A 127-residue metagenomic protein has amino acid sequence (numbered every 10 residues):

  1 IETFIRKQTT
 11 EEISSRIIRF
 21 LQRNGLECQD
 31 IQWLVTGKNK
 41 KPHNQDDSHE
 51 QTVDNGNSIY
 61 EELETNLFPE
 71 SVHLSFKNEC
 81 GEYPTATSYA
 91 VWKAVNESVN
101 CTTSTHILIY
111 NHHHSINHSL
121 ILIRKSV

Functional and structural regions predicted by a protein language model:
I1-W33, S115, L122-V127: Condensing-enzyme catalytic core mediating Claisen C-C bond formation in acyl metabolism
Q8-R16, Q29, D54-S58, E82 (+1 more regions): Conserved active-site and cofactor/substrate-binding residues in soluble primary-metabolism enzymes
F20-L67, S71: Conserved beta-ketoacyl condensing-enzyme motif
D30-I31, C101-H106, N117-H118: Short coil/turn connectors at secondary-structure junctions
P42-N44, S115-H118: Flexible loop/turn segments at secondary-structure boundaries
N66-E82: Conserved phosphate-binding/catalytic loops in two-lobed NTP-binding clefts
E82-T103: Active-site-proximal alpha-helical scaffold in enzymes
L108-H112: Short beta-strand segments
